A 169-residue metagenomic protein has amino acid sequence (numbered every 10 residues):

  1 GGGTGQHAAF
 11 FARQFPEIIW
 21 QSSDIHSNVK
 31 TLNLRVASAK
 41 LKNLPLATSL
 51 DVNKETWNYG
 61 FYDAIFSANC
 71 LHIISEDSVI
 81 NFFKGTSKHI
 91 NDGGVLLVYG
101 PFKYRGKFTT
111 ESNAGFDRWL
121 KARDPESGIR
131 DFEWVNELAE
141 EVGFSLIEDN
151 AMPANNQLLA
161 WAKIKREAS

Functional and structural regions predicted by a protein language model:
G1-G5: Class I SAM-dependent methyltransferase "Motif I" SAM/SAH-binding loop
Q6-E55: Class I SAM-dependent methyltransferase SAM/SAH-binding core
W57-I65: A short acidic, Gly/Pro-enriched loop at the edge of an enzyme's catalytic core that lines a small-molecule cofactor
I74-T86: A short, conserved alpha-helix within the catalytic core of class I
G93-F102: Conserved beta-strand signature within the Rossmann-like core of class I S-adenosyl-L-methionine
E111-S112, R118-D131: Acceptor-substrate binding/catalytic loop of class I
E126-G143: Short alpha-helix
F144-S169: Core SAM-dependent methyltransferase catalytic element
